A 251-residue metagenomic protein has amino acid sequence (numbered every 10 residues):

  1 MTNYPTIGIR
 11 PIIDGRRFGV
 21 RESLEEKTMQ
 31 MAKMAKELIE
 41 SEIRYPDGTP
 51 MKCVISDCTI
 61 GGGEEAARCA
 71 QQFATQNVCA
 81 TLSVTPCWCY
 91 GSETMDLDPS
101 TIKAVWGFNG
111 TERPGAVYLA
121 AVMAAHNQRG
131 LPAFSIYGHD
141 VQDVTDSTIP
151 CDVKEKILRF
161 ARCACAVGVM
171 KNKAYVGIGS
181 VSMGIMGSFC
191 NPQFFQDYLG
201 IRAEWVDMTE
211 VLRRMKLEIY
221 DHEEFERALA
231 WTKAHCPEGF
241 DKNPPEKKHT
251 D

Functional and structural regions predicted by a protein language model:
M1-L131, S135-G177, V181-D251: Metallocofactor- and cofactor-centric catalytic cores in central/energy metabolism, strongly enriched
